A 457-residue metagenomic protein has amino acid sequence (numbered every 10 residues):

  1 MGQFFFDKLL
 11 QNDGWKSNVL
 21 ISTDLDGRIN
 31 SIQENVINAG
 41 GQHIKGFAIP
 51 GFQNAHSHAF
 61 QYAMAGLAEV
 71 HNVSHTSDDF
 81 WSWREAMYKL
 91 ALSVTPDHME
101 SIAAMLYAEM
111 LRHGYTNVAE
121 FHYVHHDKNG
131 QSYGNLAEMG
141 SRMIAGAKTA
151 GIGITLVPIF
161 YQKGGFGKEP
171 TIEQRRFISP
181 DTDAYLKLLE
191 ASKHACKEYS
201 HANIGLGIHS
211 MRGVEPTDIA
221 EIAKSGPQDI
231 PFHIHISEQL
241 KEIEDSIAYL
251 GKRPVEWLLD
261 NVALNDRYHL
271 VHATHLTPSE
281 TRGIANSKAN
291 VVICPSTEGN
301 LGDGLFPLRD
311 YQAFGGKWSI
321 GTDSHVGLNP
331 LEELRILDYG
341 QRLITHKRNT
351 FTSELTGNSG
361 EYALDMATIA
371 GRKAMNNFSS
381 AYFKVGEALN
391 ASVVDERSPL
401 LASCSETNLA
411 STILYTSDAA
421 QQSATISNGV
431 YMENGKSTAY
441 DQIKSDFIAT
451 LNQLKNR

Functional and structural regions predicted by a protein language model:
M1-N38, F47-A48: N-terminal metal-binding scaffold of metallo-dependent hydrolase/deaminase domains
P50-Y62, P231-L240: Histidine-centered catalytic micro-motifs
A63-M99, K128-N135, K163-T182, L240-N265 (+2 more regions): Active-site gating loops and adjacent loop-to-helix segments of metal-dependent hydrolytic enzymes
L67-G153, D183-Y199, I448-N456: Alpha-helical scaffold segments that flank or form the walls of functional sites
H126-V271: Metal-coordinating catalytic core of metallo-dependent amide/deamination hydrolases
G226-P231, A263-D266, G283-V292, A313-W318 (+1 more regions): Glycine-enriched alpha-helix->loop->beta-strand junction motifs that scaffold or abut catalytic
D260-A263, R309-S398, M432: His/Asp/Glu-enriched, well-ordered alpha-helical/loop segment that forms or immediately abuts the divalent-metal
A388-K444: C-terminal cap of metal-dependent C-N hydrolases
